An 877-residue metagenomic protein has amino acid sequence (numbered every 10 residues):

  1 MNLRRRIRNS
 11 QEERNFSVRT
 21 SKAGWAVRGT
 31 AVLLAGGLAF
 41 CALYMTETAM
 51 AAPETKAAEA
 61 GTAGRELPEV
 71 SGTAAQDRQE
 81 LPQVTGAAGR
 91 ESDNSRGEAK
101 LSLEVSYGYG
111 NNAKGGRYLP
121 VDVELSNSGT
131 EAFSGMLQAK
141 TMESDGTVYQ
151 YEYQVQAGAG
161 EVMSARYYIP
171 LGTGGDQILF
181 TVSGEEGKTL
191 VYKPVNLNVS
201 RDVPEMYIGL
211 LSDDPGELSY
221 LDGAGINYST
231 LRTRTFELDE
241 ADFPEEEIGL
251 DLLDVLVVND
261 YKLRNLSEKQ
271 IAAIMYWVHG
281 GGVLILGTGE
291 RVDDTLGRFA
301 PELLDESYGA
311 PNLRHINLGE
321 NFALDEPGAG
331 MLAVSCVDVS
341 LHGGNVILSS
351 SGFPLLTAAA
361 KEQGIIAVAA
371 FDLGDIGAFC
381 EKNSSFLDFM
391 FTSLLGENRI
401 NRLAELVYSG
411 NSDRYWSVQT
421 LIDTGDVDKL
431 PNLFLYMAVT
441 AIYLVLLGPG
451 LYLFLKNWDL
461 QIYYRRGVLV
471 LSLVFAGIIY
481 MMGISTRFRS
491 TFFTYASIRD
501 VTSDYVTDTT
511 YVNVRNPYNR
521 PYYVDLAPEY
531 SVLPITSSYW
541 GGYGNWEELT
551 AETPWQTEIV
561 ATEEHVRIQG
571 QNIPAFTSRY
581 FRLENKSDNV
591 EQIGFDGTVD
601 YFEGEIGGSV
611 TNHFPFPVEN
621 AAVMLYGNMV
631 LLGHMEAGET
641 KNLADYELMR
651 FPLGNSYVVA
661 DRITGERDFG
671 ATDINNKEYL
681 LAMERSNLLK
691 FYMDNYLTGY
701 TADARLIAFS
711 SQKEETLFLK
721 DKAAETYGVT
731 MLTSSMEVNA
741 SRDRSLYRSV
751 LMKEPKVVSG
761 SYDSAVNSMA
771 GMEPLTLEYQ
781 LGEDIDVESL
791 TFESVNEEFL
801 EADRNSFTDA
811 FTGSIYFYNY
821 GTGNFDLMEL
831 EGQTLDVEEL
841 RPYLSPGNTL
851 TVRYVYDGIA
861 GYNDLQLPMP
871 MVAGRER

Functional and structural regions predicted by a protein language model:
A52-P53, R465, G483-D504: Alpha-helical transmembrane signal-anchor/signal-peptide segments
G115-R117, T173-V255, N259-K262, S409: Aromatic-Pro/Gly-enriched surface loop or interdomain linker that acts as a lid/target-recognition segment
Y153-V155, A165-G174, D645-E647, E839-P842: Short, hydrophobic beta-strand segments
L250-G297, A360-A369: Short alpha-beta junction capping motif
V283, D338-P449, L850: A glycine-centered loop/beta-turn motif at secondary-structure junctions
L286-A367: An acidic, glycine-rich "communication" segment
Y518-Y820, A860: Accessory, solvent-exposed terminal regions and/or long lumenal/extracellular loops of proteins
V837-G861: Noncatalytic modules at the cell exterior or secretory-pathway interfaces, chiefly beta-strand-rich lectin/adhesion
